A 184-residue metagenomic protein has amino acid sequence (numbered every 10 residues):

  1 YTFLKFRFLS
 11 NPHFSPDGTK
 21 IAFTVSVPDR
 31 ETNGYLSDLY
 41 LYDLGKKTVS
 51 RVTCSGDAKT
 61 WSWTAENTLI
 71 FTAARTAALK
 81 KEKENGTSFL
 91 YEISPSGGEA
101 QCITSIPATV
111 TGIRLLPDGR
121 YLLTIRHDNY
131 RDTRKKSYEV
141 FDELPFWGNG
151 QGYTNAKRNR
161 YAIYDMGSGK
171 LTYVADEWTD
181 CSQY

Functional and structural regions predicted by a protein language model:
Y1-F8, G34, L41-K59, T64 (+3 more regions): Multi-bladed beta-propeller domains
F3-L4, E31, Y153-T154: Short loop/turn motifs at secondary-structure junctions and domain boundaries
F6-I21, S55-T72, A78, A100 (+4 more regions): Conserved beta-propeller blade repeats
V27-E31, T76-K80, H127-R131: Short glycine/acidic-enriched loop and turn motifs that connect beta-strands
G34-L36, A156: Short coil-to-beta strand junction motifs in C2/discoidin
A73-A74, K80-K83, I103, D132-K135: Short, conserved acidic/polar surface loops in the N-terminal third of protein domains
N85-T87, L123-A162: Predominantly five- to eight-bladed beta-propeller fold
